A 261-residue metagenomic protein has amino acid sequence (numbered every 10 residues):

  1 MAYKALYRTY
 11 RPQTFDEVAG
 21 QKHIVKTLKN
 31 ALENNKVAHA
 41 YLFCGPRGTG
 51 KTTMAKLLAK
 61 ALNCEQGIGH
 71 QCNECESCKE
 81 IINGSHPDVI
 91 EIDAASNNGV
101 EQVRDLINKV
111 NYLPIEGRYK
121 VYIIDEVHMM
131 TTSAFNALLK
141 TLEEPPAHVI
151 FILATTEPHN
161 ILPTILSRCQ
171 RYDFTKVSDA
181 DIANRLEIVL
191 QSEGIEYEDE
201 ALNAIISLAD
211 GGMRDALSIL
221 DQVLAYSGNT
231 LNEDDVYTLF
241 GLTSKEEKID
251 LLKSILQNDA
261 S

Functional and structural regions predicted by a protein language model:
M1-R171: P-loop/Walker A NTP-binding region and its immediately flanking N-terminal helices in P-loop NTPase folds
I24, S85-P87, Q102-D105, R118 (+1 more regions): Extended, largely alpha-helical regulatory/partner-binding modules appended to the mid-to-C-terminal parts
